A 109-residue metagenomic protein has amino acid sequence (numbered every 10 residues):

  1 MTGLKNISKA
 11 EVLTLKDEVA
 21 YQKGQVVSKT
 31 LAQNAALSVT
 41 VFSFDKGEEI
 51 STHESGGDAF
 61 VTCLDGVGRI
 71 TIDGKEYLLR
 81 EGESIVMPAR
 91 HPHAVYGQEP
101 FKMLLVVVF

Functional and structural regions predicted by a protein language model:
M1-A36, T71: A short, N-terminal "cap"/entry segment at the start of jelly-roll beta-barrel domains of the cupin/DSBH fold
G24-Q25, S38-S55: Conserved short histidine dyad/triad with adjacent acidic residue
T30-L37, S51, D58, E99: Active-site region of the double-stranded beta-helix
S43-D45, G56-I70: Short, conserved beta-strand element in jelly-roll/cupin
L64-D65, R80-E81, E99: A cytosolic small-molecule/anion-sensing beta-strand core signal
G74-A89: Short acidic-glycine-tyrosine-enriched beta hairpin
A89-F109: Ligand-binding loop in jelly-roll beta-barrel domains
